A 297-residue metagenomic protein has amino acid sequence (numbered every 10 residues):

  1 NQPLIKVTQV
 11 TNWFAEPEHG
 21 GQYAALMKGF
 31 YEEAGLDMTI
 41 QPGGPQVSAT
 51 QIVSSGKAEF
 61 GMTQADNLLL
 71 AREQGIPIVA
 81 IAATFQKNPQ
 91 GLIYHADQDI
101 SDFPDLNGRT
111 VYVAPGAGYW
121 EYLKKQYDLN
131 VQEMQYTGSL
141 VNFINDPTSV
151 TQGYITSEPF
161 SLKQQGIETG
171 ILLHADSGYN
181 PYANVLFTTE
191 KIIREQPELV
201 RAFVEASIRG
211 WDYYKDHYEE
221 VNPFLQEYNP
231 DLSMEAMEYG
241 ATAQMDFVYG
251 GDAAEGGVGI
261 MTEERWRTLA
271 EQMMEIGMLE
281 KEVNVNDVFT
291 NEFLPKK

Functional and structural regions predicted by a protein language model:
N1-Y136, N142-G153, L172: Short, glycine-/small- and polar/acidic-enriched structural segments that line small-molecule recognition paths
G21-A24, I52, L70, Y122 (+6 more regions): Alpha-helical scaffold segments in soluble metabolic enzymes
L26-G29, A34-G35, K57, M62-A65 (+10 more regions): Sec/Tat-exported extracytoplasmic proteins
A34, A80, N222-F224, K281-V283: Short, hydrophobic secondary-structure boundary micro-motifs
D66, Y136-D231: Pocket-lining segment of extracytoplasmic ligand-binding domains
T189, T262, T290-E292: Residue-level signal for threonine
R194-M278: Secondary-structure end/capping motifs
W266-K297: Conserved C-terminal helix/tail region of periplasmic/extracytoplasmic solute-binding proteins
